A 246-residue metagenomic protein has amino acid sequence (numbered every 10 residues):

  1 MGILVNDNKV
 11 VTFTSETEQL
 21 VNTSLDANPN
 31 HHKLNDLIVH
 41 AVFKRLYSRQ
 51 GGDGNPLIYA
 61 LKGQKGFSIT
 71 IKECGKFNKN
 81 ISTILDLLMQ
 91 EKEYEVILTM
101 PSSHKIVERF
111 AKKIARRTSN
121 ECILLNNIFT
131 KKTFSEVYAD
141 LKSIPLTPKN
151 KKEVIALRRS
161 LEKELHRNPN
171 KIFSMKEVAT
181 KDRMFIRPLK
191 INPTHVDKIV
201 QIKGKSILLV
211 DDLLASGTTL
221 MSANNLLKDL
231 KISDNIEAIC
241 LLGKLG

Functional and structural regions predicted by a protein language model:
G2-V96, K112, N126-K203, K244: Active-site-facing substrate-recognition patch
V96, L208, E237-I239: A structural signal for isolated positions on well-ordered beta-strands in alpha/beta enzyme cores
T99-S103, V210-D211, G217: Short His-Asn-centered micro-motif
K105-E108, K131: Short, well-ordered alpha-helical microsegments
K113, S222-L226: Active-site signature of alpha/beta-hydrolase-fold catalytic machinery across serine- and Asp/Cys-nucleophile hydrolases
K113-E121: Glycosyltransferases and closely related glycan-assembly transferases that use nucleotide-activated donors
E121, S206, D234-E237: Residues at the starts of beta-strands that form the adenosine-phosphate
L226-G246: ATP-dependent adenylation/pyrophosphate-handling site
